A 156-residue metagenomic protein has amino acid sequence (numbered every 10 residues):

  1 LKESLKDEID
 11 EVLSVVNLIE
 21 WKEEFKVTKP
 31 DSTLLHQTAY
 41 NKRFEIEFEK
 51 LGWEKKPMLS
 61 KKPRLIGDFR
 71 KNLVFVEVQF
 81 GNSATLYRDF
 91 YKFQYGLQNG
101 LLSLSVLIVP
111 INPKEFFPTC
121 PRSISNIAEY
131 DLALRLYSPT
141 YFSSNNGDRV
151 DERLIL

Functional and structural regions predicted by a protein language model:
L1-K61: Acidic-basic catalytic patches of nuclease active cores, encompassing PD-(D/E)XK and other metal-cofactor nuclease
K61-R64, V78-F80: PLD-like (HKD) phosphodiesterase/transphosphatidyltransferase domain
L65-F75, G100: Active-site beta-strand-loop-beta-strand hairpin of nuclease catalytic cores that positions key catalytic residues
V78-F90, F116: Active-site-adjacent loop/helix micro-motif of nuclease/hydrolase catalytic cores
L86-G100: Short, charged, amphipathic alpha-helix that recurs within catalytic cores of restriction-modification and other
L101-I111: Conserved beta-strand signature within the Rossmann-like core of class I S-adenosyl-L-methionine
I111-L156: Domain-level recognition of nuclease-like catalytic cores that cleave nucleotide substrates
